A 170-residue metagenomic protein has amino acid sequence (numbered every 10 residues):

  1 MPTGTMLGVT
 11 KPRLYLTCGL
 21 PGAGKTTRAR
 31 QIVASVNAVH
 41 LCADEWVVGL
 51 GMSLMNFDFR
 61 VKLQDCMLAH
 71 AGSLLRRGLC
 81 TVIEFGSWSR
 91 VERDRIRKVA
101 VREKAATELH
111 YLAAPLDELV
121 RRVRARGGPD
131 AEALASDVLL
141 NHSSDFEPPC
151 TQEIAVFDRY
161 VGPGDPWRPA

Functional and structural regions predicted by a protein language model:
P2-C18, A23, Q31, S35 (+2 more regions): Conserved GTP-binding G-domain of TRAFAC-class P-loop NTPases and closely related GTPase folds
Y15, L41, T81-I83: Hydrophobic positions in the central parallel beta-sheet of the AAA+
T17-A23, Q31-I32, M55, R90-D94 (+2 more regions): A structural preference for long, well-packed, hydrophobic secondary-structure segments
A23-L79, A125: Conserved substrate/cofactor phosphate-moiety recognition/catalytic segment in nucleotide-dependent phosphotransferases
E45-V47, W88, A113-E118: Conserved nucleotide-binding/hydrolysis micro-motifs of P-loop NTPases
G51-S53, R93-D94, V120-R122: Short, well-ordered secondary-structure micro-motifs
D58-E108: Glycine-rich phosphate-binding loop used to anchor ATP phosphates in small-molecule kinases, encompassing both
E103-V123: Conserved phosphate-donor/acceptor-positioning beta-strand/loop module used by diverse small-molecule
